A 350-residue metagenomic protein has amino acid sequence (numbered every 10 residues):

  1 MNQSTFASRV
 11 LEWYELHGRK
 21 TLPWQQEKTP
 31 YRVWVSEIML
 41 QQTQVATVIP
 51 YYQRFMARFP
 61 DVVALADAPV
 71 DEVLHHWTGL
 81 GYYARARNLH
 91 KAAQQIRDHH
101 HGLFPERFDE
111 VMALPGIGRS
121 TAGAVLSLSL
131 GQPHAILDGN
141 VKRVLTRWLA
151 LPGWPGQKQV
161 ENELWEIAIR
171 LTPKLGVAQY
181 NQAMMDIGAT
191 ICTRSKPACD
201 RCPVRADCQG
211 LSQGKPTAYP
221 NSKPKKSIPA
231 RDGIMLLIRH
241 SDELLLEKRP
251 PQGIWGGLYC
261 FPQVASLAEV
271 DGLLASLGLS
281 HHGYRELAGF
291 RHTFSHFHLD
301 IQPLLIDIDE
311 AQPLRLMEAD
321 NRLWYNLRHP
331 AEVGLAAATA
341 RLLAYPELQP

Functional and structural regions predicted by a protein language model:
M1-K20, Q25-Q26, A189-P350: Intrinsically disordered, low-complexity, charged terminal extensions of DNA damage-control enzymes
N2-S4, S8-D200, V204-Q213, T217: Catalytic cores of DNA base-excision repair glycosylases
